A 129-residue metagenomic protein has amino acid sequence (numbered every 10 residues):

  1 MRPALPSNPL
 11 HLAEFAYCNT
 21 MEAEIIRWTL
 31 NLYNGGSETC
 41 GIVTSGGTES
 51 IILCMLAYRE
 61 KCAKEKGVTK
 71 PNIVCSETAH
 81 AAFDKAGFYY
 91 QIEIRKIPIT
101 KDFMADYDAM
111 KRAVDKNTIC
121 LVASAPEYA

Functional and structural regions predicted by a protein language model:
P3-G47, A57, K61: Conserved N-terminal alpha-helix of the aminotransferase class I/II PLP-enzyme fold
E22-T29, H80-F83, Y107-A113: Structured alpha-helical segments in the cores of large, soluble enzyme domains
A57-A63, Y90-E93: A glycine- and small-aliphatic-rich helix-loop capping segment at beta-alpha/alpha-beta transitions that lines
E60-A81: Conserved PLP-anchoring active-site segment centered on the Schiff-base-forming lysine
V74-A86, Y90, I119: Extended accessory regions or peripheral subdomains of proteins
K96-K101: Short beta->alpha connector loops at strand-helix junctions that form conserved, small/polar/Pro-enriched
A105-A129: Active-site phosphate-binding strand-loop segment of PLP-dependent enzymes
